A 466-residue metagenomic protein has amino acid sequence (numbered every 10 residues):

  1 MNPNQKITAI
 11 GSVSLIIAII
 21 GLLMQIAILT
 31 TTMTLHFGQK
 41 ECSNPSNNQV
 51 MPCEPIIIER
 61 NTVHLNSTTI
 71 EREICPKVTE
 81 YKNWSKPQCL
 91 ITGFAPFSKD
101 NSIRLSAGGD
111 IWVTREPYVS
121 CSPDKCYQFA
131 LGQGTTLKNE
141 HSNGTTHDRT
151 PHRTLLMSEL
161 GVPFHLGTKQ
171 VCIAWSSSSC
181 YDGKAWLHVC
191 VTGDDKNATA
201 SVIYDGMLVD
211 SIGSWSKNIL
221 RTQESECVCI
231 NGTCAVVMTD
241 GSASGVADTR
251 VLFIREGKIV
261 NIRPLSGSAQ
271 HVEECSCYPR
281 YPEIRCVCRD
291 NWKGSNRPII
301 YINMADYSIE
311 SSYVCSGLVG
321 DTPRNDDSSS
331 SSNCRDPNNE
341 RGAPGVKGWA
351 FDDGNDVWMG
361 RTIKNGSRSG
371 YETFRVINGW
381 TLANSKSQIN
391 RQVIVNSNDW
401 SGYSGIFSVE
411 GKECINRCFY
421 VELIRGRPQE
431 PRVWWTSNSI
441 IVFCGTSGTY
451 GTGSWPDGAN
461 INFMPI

Functional and structural regions predicted by a protein language model:
M1, L35-G38, Y281: Short, aromatic- and cysteine-enriched interfacial helices/patches that mediate contacts at lipid membranes
M1-I7: Short, Lys/Arg-rich N-terminal segment immediately upstream of the first membrane anchor
P3, F37, N83, S122 (+2 more regions): Short, low-complexity interaction segments enriched in Ser/Thr/Pro/Gly
G11-S14, G21-L22, I26-E41, I58 (+3 more regions): Heptad-repeat coiled-coil amphipathic alpha-helices that mediate oligomerization/assembly
N44-N48, S329: Ser/Thr/Gly/Pro-rich low-complexity, disordered linker/stalk segments of secreted and cell-surface proteins
I56, V63-E71, C75-L220, V228-H271 (+4 more regions): Beta-rich carbohydrate-recognition and catalytic domains
